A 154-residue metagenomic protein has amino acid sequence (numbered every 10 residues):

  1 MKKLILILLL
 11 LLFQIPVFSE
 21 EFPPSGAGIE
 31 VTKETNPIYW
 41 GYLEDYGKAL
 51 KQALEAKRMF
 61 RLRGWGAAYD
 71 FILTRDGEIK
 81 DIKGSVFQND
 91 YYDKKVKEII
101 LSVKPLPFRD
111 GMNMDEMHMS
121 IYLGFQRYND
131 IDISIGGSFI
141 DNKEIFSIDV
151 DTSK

Functional and structural regions predicted by a protein language model:
L4-F13: Sec-dependent N-terminal signal peptides
I15-S19: Sec/Tat signal peptide C-region and signal peptidase I cleavage site
E20-K33, P37, G47-R58, T74-V86 (+2 more regions): Conserved "boundary/linchpin" sites in short secondary-structure elements
L62-A68: Short, small/polar residue-rich loop motifs at catalytic or cofactor-binding pockets
